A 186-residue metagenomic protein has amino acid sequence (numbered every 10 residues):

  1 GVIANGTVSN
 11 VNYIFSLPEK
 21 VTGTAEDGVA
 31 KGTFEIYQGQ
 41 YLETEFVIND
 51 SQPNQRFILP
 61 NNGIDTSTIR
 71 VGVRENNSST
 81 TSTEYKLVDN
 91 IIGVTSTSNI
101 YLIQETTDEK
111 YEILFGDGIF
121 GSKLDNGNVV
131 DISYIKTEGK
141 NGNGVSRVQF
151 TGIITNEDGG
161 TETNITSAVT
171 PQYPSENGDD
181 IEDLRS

Functional and structural regions predicted by a protein language model:
G1-S186: Signature of Asx- and small-polar-rich beta-strand/turn repeats characteristic of beta-solenoid architectures
